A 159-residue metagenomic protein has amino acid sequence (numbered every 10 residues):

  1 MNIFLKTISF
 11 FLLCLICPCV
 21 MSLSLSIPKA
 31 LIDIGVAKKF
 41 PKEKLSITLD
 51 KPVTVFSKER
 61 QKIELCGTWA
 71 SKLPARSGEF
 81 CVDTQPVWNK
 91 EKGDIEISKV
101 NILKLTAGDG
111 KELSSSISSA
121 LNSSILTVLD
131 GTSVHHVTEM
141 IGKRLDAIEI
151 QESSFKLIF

Functional and structural regions predicted by a protein language model:
M1-I8: Bacterial N-terminal signal peptides that target proteins for export
C17-C19: N-terminal signal peptide c-region/cleavage motif recognized by signal peptidases
M21-F159: Extracellular/lumenal and peripheral-membrane lipid-interaction modules
